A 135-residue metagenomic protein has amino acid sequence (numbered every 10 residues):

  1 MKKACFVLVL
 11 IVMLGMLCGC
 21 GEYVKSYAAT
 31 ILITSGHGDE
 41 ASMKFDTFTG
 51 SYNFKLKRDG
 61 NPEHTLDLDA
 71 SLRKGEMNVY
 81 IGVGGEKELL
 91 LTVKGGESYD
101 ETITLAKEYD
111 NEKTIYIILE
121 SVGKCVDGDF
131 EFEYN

Functional and structural regions predicted by a protein language model:
M1-F6: Positively charged n-region of N-terminal signal peptides that target proteins for export
G15-G19: C-terminal motif of bacterial Sec signal peptides marking the signal peptidase cleavage site
G21-K57: Transition segment at domain starts
K55, D100-K107: Exposed aromatic-hydrophobic patches
D59-L66, D110-E112: Extended extracellular/luminal ectodomain segments enriched in beta-structured repeat modules
S71-E76, G123-C125: Short proline/glycine-enriched turn/loop motifs at strand-loop junctions of beta-rich domains
K74-L91, E133-Y134: Short, surface-exposed beta-strand/strand-loop-strand elements in extracellular ectodomains
S121-N135: Edge beta-strands of jelly-roll/beta-sandwich modules across compartments, strongly enriched in secreted/luminal
